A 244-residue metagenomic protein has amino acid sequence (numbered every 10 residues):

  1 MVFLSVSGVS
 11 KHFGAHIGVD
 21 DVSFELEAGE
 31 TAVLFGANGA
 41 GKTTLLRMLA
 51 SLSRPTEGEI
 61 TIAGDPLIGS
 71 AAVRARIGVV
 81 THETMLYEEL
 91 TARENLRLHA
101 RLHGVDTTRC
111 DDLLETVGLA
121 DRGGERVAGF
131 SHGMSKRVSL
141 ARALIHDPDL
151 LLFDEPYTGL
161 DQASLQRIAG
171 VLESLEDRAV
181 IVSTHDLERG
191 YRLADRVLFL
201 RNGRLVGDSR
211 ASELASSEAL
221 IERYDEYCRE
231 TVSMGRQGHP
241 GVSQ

Functional and structural regions predicted by a protein language model:
F35-A37: The feature captures the beta-strand-to-loop junction immediately N-terminal to the Walker
A50: Helix-to-loop junction immediately C-terminal to a conserved catalytic motif
G58-G69, V73: Conserved ABC transporter NBD signature motif
R97, R101, T107-R122: Conserved ABC ATPase "signature" region
L151-E155: Catalytic Walker B motif of ABC-type/P-loop ATPase nucleotide-binding domains
